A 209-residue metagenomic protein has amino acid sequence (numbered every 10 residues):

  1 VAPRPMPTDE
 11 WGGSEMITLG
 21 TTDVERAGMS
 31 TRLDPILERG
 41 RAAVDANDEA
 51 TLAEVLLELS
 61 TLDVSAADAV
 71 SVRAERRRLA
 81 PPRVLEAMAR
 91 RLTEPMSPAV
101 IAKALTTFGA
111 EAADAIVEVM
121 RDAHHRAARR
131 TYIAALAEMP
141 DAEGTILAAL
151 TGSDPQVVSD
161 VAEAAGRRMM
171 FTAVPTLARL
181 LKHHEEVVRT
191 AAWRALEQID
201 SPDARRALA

Functional and structural regions predicted by a protein language model:
V1-V84: Extended amphipathic alpha-helical repeat scaffolds
E49-L57, A69-S71, R78-R91, A110-R121 (+3 more regions): Amphipathic alpha-helical scaffolding segments comprising HEAT/armadillo-like alpha-solenoid repeats
V55, V72, I101-L105, Y132 (+2 more regions): Conserved hydrophobic register position within alpha-solenoid helical repeats
A69, P98-I101, A128-R129, V158 (+2 more regions): Residue-level detector of extended alpha-helical repeat arrays and alpha-solenoid scaffolds
E94, H124-H125, S153-P155, H184-E185: Short inter-helical turns and helix N-cap capping residues of alpha-solenoid HEAT/ARM repeat scaffolds
M139, S159-D160: Alpha-solenoid helical repeat scaffolds
